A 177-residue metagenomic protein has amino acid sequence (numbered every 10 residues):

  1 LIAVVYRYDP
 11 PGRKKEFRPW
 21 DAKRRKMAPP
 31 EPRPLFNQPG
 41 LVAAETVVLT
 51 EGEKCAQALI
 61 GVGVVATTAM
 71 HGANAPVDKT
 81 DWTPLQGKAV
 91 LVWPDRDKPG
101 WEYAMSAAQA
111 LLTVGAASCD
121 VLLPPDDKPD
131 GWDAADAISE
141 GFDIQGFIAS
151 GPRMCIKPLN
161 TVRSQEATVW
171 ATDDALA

Functional and structural regions predicted by a protein language model:
I2, P11-G12, K23-K26, A43-V47 (+1 more regions): TOPRIM fold recognition
A3-V5, P30: Short capping micro-motif at the N-terminus of alpha-helices
R7-D21: Short, surface-exposed, low-complexity cationic segments
R18-P19, V47-L49, A177: Short, conserved beta-strand segments within well-ordered enzyme catalytic domains that often line or immediately flank
P19-R33: Short N-terminal or domain-adjacent regulatory/targeting segments
P32-A43: A short acidic-Thr-Gly-centered motif at the start of a beta-strand
C155-A177: The Walker A/P-loop phosphate-binding site
